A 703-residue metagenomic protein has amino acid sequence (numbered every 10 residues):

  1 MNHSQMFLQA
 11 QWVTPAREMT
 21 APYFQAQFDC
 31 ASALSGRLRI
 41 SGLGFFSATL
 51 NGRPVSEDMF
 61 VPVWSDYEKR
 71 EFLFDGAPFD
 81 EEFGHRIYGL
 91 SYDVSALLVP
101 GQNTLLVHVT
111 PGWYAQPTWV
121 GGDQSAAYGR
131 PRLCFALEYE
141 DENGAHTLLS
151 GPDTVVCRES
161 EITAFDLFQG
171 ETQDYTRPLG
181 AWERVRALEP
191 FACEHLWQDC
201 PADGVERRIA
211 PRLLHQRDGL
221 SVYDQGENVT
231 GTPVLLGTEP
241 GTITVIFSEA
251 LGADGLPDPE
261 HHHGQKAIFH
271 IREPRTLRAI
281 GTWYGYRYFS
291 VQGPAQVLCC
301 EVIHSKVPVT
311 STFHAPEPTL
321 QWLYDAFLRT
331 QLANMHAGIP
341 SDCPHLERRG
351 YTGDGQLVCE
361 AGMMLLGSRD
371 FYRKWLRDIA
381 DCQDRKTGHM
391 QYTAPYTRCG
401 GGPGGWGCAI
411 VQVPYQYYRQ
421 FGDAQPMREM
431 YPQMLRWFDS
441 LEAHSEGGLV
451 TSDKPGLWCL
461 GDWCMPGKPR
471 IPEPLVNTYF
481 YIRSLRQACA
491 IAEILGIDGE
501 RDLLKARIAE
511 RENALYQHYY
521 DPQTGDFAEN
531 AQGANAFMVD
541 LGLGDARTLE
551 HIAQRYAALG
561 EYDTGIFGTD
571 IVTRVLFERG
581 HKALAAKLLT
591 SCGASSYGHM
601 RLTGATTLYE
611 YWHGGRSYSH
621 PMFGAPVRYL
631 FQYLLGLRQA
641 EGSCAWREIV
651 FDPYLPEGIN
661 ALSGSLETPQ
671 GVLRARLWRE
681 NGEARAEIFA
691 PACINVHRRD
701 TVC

Functional and structural regions predicted by a protein language model:
M1-H345, D370-R373, M390-Y396, Q425 (+3 more regions): Extracellular/oxidizing-compartment recognition motifs
F45, V297-A326, T330-A333, I339-Q391 (+5 more regions): Active-site acid/base region of carbohydrate-active enzymes
V107-P117, G121-A136, E140, G560-C592 (+1 more regions): Repeat-solenoid scaffold signature
C134, L149-T176, Q198-D199, D254 (+2 more regions): Non-catalytic C-terminal accessory modules of carbohydrate-active enzymes
G231-T238, T242-E249, F289, D354-C382 (+4 more regions): Alpha-helical support elements that line or immediately flank enzyme active sites and cofactor-binding pockets
Y351-M363, Y372-R373, G404-Q416, P474-C489 (+3 more regions): Well-ordered alpha-helical segments within folded domains of soluble proteins
C489-K505, D570, G580: Carbohydrate-binding surfaces of carbohydrate-active enzymes
T524, R555-D563, A594-Y597: Solenoid-like repeat scaffolds
